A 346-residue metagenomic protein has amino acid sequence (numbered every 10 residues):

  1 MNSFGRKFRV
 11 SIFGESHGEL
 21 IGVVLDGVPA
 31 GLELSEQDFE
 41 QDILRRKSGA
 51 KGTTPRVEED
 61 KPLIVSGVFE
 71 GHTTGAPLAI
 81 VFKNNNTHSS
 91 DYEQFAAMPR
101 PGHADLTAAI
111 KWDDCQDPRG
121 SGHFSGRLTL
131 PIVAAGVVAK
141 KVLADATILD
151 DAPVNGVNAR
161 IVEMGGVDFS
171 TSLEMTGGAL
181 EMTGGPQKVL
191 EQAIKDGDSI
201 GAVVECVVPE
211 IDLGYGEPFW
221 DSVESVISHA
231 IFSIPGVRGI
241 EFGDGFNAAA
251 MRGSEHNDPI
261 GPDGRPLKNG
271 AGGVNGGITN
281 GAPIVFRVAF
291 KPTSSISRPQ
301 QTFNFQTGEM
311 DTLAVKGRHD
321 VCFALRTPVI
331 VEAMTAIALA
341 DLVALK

Functional and structural regions predicted by a protein language model:
M1-V57: N-terminal, positively charged regions that mediate nucleic acid binding
R9, T293-K346: Internal helix-turn-beta structural module
R9-G14, Q116-L128, L213-E217, A271-V274 (+1 more regions): A short glycine/serine-rich beta->alpha loop
F13-E19, I200, V204-M310: Glycine-rich anion/phosphate-binding loop at the beta-strand->alpha-helix junction
E19-G31, R127-T147, V223-H229, A282-P292 (+1 more regions): Alpha-helical support elements that line or immediately flank enzyme active sites and cofactor-binding pockets
I43-T107: Glycine-rich, N-terminal phosphate-binding loop and its surrounding beta-alpha-beta segment
A97-G122, F303-H319: Short acidic, glycine/tyrosine-flanked loop/strand segments centered on an H-E-D-like triad
K111-F219: Glycine-rich, mobile lid/loop segments that gate access to catalytic sites or pores
